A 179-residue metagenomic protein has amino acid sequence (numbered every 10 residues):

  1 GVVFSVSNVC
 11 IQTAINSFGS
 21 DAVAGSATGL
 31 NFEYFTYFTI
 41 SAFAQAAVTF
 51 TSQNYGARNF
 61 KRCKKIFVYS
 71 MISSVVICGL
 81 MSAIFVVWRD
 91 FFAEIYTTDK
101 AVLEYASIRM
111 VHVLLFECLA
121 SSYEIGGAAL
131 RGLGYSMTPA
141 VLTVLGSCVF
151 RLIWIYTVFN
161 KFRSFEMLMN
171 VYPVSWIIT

Functional and structural regions predicted by a protein language model:
G1-S5, T13, L30-Q45, T49 (+4 more regions): Membrane-embedded alpha-helical bundles that form the substrate/pore pathway in multi-pass transport systems
S5-G29, F35, Q53, F91-K100 (+1 more regions): Helix-terminus/linker motif at the lipid-water interface of multi-pass membrane proteins
V9, T13, T49, D90-F91 (+3 more regions): Transmembrane alpha-helix boundary and packing residues in multipass membrane permease domains and related
D21-A22, S136-T138, S164-F165: Membrane-helix interface segments
D21-L30, I108, M169-Y172: Loop-to-helix entry region at the N-terminal start of transmembrane alpha-helices in multi-pass membrane transporters
G25-R89, A120-L142: Small-residue-rich hydrophobic transmembrane alpha-helices
T51-F116, V158-T179: Short alpha-helical transmembrane segments in multi-pass integral membrane proteins
V149-F159: Transmembrane alpha-helical segments of integral membrane proteins
